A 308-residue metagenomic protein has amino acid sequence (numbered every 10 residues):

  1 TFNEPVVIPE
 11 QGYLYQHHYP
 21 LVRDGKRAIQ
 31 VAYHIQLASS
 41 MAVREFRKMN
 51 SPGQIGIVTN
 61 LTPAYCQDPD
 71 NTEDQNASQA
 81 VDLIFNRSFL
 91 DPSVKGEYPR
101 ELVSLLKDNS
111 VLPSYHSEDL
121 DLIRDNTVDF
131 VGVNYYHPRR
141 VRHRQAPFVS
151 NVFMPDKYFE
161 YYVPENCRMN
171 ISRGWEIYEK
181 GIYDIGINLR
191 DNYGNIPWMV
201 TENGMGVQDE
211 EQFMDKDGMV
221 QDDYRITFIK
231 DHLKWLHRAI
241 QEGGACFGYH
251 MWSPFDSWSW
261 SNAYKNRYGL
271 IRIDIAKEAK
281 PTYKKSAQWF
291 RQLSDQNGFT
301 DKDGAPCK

Functional and structural regions predicted by a protein language model:
T1-K308: Active-site region of glycoside hydrolase catalytic domains
